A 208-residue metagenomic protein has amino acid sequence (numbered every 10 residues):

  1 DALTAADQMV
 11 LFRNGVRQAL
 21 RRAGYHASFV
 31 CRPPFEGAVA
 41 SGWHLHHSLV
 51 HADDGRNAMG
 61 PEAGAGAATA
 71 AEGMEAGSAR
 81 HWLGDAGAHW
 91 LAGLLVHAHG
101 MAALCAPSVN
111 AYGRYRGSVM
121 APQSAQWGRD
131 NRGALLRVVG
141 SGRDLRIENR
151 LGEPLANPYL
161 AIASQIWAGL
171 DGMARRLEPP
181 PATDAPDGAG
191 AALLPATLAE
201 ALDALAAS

Functional and structural regions predicted by a protein language model:
D1-L11: Active-site acidic/histidine clusters and adjacent loop/turn architecture that either coordinate catalytic ions
T4, F35, P154: Glycine-/small-residue-rich active-site loops that bind phosphorylated ligands and cofactors
L11-R21, Y25-A27, V50-N57, A63-S208: Catalytic-core signal marking the mid-to-C-terminal active-site face
V30-G55: Histidine-centered divalent-metal-coordination microenvironment in nucleic-acid enzymes
